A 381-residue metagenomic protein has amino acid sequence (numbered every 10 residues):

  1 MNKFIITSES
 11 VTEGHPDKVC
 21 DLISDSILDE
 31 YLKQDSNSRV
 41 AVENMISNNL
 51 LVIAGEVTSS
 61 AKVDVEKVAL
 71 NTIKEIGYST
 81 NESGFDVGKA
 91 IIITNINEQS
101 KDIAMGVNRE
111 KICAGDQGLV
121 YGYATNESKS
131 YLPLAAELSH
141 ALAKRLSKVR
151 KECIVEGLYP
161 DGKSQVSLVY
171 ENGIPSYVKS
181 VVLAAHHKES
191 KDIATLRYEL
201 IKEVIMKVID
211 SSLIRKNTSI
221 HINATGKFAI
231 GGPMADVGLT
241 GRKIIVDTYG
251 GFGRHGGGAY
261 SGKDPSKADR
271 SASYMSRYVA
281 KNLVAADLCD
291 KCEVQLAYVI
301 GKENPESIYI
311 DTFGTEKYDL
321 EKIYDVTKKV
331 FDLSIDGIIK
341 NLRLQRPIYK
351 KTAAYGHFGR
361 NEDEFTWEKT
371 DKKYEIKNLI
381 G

Functional and structural regions predicted by a protein language model:
M1-A41, I46, I380: N-terminal, positively charged regions that mediate nucleic acid binding
T7, K67, K74-I230, A354 (+2 more regions): Glycine-rich, mobile lid/loop segments that gate access to catalytic sites or pores
E9-V11, H15-C20, I112-E127, A229-G253 (+2 more regions): Conserved phosphate/anionic-ligand binding catalytic regions in large, soluble enzymes, centered on
E13-L32, S128-K144, K263-D287: Alpha-helical support elements that line or immediately flank enzyme active sites and cofactor-binding pockets
S38-V42, G162-L168, T218-I222, L288-V299: A short glycine-rich, hydrophobically flanked beta-strand micro-motif that places a catalytic Asp/Glu for divalent metal
A41-S59, I300-N304: Short, charge-patterned binding micro-sites
S47-N48, C289-K291, V299-G381: Internal helix-turn-beta structural module
K191-L283: Glycine-rich anion/phosphate-binding loop at the beta-strand->alpha-helix junction
